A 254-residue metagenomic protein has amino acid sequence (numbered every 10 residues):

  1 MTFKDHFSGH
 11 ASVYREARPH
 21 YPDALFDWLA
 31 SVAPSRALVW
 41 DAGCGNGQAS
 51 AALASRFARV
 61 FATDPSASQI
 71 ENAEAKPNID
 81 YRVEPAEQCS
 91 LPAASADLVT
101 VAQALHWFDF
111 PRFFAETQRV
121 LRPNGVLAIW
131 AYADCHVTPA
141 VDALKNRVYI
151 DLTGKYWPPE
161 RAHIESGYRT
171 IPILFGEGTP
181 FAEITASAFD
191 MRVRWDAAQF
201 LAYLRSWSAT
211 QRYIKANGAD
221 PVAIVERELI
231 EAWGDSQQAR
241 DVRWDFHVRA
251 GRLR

Functional and structural regions predicted by a protein language model:
F7-P19: Class I SAM-dependent methyltransferase Rossmann-like catalytic core, especially the SAM/SAH-binding loop
P19-A37: Conserved alpha-helix/loop element of class I SAM-dependent methyltransferases that forms part of the SAM/SAH-binding
W40, N46-Q88: Class I SAM-dependent methyltransferase SAM/SAH-binding core
E87-L98: A short acidic, Gly/Pro-enriched loop at the edge of an enzyme's catalytic core that lines a small-molecule cofactor
D97-P111: A short SAM/SAH-binding and catalytic strip from SAM-dependent methyltransferases
R112-P123: A short glycine-rich, Lys/Arg-flanked "PGG" loop and its adjoining helix->strand segment in the class I
R122-V193: Conserved catalytic/acceptor-binding region of the Class I
R169-R254: Conserved Class I S-adenosyl-L-methionine
